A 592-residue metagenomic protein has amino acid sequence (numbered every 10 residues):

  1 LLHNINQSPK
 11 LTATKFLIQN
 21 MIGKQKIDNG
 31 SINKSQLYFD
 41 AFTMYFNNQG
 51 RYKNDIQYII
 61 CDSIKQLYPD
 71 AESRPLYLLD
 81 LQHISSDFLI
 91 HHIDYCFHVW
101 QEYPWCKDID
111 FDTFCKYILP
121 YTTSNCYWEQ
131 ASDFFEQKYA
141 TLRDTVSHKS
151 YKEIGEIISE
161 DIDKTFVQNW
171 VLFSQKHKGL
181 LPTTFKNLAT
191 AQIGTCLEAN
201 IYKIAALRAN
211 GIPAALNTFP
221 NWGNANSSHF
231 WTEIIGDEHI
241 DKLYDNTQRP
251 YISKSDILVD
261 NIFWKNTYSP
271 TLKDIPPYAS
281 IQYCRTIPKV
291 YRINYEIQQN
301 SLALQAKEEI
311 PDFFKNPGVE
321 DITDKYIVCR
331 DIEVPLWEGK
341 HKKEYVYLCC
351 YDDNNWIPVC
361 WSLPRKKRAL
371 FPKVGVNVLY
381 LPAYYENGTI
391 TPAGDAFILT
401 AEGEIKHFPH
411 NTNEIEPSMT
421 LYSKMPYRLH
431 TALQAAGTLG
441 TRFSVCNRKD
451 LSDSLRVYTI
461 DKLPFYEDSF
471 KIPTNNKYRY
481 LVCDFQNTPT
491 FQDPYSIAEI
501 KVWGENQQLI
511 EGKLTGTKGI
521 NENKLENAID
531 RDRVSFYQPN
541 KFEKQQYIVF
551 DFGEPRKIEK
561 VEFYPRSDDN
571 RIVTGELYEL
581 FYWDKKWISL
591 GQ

Functional and structural regions predicted by a protein language model:
H3-A191: Secondary-structure boundary elements
T141-D161, T165, Q175-K186, A191-Y295: Hydrophobic/aromatic-rich core segments of domains that either
I297-R330: Beta-strand-rich domain onsets/edges
C329-G339: A short, amphipathic beta-strand motif
E344-S362, R442-V457, D568: Short amphipathic beta-strand segments in non-cytosolic proteins
K366-T389: Short Pro-Gly-centered beta-turn/loop motif in secreted/extracellular proteins
E386-E414, D493: Structured interaction patches on ligand/partner-binding surfaces of diverse proteins
E416-S454, D461-Q592: Aromatic, loop-rich ligand-recognition surfaces of beta-strand-rich domains
